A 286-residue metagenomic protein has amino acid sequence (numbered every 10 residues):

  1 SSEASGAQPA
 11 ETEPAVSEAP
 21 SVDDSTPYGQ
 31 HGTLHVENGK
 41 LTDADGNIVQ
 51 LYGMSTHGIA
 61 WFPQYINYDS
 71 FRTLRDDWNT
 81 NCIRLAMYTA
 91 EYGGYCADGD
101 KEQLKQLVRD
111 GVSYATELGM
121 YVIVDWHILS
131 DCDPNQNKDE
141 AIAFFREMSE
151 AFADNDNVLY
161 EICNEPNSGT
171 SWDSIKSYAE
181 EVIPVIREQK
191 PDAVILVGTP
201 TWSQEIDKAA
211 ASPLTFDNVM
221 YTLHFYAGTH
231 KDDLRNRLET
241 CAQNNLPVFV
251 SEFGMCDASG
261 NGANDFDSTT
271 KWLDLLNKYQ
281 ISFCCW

Functional and structural regions predicted by a protein language model:
S1-S17: Gram-positive cell-envelope targeting signals
P14-C82, D98: N-terminal carbohydrate-binding accessory modules
T33-L34, G58, P63, Y121 (+3 more regions): Extracellular glycoside hydrolase catalytic/binding regions
S55, T89, W126-S130, N164-P166 (+1 more regions): Short, histidine-centered active-site or binding-site loop motifs used for metal coordination, general acid-base
N67-D131, K138-A143, E147, V185-Q189 (+1 more regions): Aromatic-lined substrate-binding rim segments of carbohydrate-active enzymes
E91-Y95, D131-D133, S168-T170, D257-S259: A short acidic, helix-capping loop that chelates divalent metal ions and anchors anionic groups
